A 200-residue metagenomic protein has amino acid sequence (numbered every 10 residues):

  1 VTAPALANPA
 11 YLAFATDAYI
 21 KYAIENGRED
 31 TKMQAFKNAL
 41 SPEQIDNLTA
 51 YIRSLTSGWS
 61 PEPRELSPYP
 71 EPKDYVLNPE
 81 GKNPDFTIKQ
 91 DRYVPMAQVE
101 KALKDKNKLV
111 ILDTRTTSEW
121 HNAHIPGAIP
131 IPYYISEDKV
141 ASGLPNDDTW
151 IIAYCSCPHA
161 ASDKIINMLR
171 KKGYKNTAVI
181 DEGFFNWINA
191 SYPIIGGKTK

Functional and structural regions predicted by a protein language model:
T2-T56: Extracytoplasmic electron-transfer domains, predominantly the class I c-type cytochrome c fold
P4, A18, Y22, D46 (+7 more regions): Solvent-exposed, polar/charged alpha-helical surfaces in well-ordered, non-transmembrane soluble domains, broadly
L6, I131, I180: Hydrophobic residues at beta-strand termini and immediately following loops that shape nucleotide-binding pockets
E25-E29, N38, A50-S60, K104 (+2 more regions): Sec-exported extracytoplasmic/periplasmic mature domains
K32, H121-N122, A161-D163, W187-N189: Extracytoplasmic/secreted cell-surface and envelope-processing proteins
R53-V110, E119, K200: Flexible, polar/low-complexity N-terminal or interdomain linker segments that lie immediately upstream of folded
F86-A160: Positively charged, proline/Ser/Thr-rich regional signature most characteristic of the Rhodanese/CDC25-like
A141-W187: Catalytic cysteine-centered active loop of the rhodanese-like fold, especially the PTP/DSP P-loop
